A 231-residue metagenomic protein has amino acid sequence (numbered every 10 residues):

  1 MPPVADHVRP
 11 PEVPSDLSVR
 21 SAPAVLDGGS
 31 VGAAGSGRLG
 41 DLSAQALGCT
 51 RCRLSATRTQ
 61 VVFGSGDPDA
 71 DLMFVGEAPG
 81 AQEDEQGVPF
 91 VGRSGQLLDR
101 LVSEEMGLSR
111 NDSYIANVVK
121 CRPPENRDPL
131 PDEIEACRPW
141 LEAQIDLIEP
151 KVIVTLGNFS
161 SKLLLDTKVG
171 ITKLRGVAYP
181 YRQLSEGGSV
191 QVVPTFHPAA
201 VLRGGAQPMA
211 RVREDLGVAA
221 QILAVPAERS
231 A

Functional and structural regions predicted by a protein language model:
M1-A231: A polyanion-binding, active-site-adjacent surface
